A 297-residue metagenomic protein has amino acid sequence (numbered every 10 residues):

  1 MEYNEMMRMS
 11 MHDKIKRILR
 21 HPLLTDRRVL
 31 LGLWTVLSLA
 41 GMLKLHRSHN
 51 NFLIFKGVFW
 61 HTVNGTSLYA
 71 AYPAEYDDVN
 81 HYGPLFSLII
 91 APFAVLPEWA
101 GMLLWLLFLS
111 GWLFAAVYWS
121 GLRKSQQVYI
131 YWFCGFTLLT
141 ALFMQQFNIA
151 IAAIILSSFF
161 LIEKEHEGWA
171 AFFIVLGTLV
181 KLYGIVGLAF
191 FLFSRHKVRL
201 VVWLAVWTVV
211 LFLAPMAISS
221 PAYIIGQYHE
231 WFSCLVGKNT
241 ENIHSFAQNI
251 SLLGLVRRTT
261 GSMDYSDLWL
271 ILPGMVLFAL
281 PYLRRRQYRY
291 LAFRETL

Functional and structural regions predicted by a protein language model:
E2-E5: Short, positively charged and aromatic/hydrophobic N-terminal segments
S10-W169, S194-L297: Primarily membrane-embedded glycan-assembly and transfer machineries that use lipid-linked glycans
G168-L182, V186-L192, L297: Membrane-interface alpha helices of multi-pass inner-membrane proteins
